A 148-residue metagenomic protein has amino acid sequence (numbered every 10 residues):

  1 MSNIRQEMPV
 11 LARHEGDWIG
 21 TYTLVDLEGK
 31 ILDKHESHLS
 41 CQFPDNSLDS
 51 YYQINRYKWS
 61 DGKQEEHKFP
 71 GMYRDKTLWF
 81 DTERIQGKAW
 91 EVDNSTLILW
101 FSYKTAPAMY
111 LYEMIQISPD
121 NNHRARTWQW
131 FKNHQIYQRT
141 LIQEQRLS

Functional and structural regions predicted by a protein language model:
M1-K68, K132, I136-S148: Amphipathic/hydrophobic helical signal segments and adjacent flexible N-terminal regions that mediate secretion
N3, L24-D26, T82-R84, W100-S102 (+1 more regions): Sparse, context-dependent recognition of short Cys/His-centered cofactor- or disulfide-binding micro-motifs
L11-R13, V92, P119: Surface-exposed coil/turn segments at beta-strand junctions on protein surfaces, enriched
I19, I98, H123-A125: General beta-strand recognition
L32-Y112: Central antiparallel beta-sheet cores of small beta-barrel/beta-sandwich binding domains
Y103, P107-S148: Glycine-rich, aromatic-bearing surface loops/beta-hairpins
